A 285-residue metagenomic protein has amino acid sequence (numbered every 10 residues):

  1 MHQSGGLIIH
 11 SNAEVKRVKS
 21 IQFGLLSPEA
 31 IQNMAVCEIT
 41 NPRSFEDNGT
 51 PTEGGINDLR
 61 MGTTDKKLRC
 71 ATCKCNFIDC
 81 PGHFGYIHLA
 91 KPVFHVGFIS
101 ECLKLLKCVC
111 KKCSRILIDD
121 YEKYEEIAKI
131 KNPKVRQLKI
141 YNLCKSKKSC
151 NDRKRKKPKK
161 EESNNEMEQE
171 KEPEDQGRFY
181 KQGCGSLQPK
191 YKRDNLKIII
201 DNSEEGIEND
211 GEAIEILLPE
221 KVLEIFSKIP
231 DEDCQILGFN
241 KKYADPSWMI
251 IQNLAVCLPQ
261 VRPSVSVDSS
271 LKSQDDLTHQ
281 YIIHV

Functional and structural regions predicted by a protein language model:
M1-V285: Conserved core architecture of multi-subunit DNA-directed RNA polymerases
